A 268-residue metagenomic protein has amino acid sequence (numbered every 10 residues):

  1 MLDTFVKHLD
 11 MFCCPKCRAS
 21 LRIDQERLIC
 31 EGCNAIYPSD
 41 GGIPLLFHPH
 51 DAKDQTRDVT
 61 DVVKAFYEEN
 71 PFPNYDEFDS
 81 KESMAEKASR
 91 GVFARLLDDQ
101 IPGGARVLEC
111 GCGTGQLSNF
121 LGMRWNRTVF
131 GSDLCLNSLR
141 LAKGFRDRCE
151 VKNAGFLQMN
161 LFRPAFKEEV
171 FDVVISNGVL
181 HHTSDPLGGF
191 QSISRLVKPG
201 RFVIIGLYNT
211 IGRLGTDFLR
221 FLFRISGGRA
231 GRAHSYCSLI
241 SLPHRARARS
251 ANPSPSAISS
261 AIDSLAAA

Functional and structural regions predicted by a protein language model:
L2-N70: N-terminal auxiliary segments of SAM/dcSAM-dependent transferases
D79-G104, F120: Conserved alpha-helix/loop element of class I SAM-dependent methyltransferases that forms part of the SAM/SAH-binding
T114-W125: Conserved SAM-binding loop of SAM-dependent methyltransferases across substrates and taxa, primarily the Class I
T128-D133: Conserved SAM-binding motif I beta-strand of class I
E150-F162: Conserved SAM-binding strand-loop segment of SAM-dependent methyltransferases
F162-V173: A short acidic, Gly/Pro-enriched loop at the edge of an enzyme's catalytic core that lines a small-molecule cofactor
L187-P199: A short glycine-rich, Lys/Arg-flanked "PGG" loop and its adjoining helix->strand segment in the class I
F202-A246: Conserved class I S-adenosyl-L-methionine
